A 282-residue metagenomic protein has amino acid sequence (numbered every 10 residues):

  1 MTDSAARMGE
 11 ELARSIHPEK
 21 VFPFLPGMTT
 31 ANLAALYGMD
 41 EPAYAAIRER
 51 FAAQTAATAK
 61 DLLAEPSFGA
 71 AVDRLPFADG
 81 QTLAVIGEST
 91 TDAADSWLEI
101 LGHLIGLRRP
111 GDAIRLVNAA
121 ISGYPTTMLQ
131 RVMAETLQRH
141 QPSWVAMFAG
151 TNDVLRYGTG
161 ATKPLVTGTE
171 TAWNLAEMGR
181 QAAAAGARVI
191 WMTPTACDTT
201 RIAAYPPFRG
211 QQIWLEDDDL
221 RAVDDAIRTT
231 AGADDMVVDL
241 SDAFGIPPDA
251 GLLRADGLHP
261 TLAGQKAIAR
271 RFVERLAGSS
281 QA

Functional and structural regions predicted by a protein language model:
M1-A84, L107-D112, H140-S143, T200-Q211 (+1 more regions): N-terminal secretory targeting modules
T2-A13, E99, H103, L107 (+2 more regions): Alpha-helical cap/lid subdomain in secreted, periplasmic, or secretory-pathway luminal O-acyl-processing enzymes
L62-A64, P125-T126, V238-D239: A short linear-motif detector with a strong N-terminal bias
F68, L98-E99: Short acidic/polar alpha-helix capping motifs at helix-coil junctions
G80-L98, Y124-P125, V154: Catalytic nucleophile-elbow at a beta strand-turn-alpha helix junction centered on a G-D-S/GDSL motif, marking
E88, I121, P194: Cofactor-binding loop segments of dinucleotide-utilizing enzymes, especially the Rossmann-like FAD- and NAD(P)+-binding
V117-P125: Short beta->alpha junction loops
